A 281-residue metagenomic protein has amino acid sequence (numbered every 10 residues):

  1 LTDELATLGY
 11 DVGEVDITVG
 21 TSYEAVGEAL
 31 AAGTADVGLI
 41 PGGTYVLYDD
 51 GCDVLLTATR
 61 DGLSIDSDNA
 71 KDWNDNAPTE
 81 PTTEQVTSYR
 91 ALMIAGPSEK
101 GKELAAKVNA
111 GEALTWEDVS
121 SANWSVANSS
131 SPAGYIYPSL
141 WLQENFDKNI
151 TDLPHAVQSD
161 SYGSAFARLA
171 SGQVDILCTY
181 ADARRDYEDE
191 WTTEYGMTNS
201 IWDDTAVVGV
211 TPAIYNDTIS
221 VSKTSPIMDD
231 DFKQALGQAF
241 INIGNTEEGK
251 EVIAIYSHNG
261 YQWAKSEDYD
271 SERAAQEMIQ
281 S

Functional and structural regions predicted by a protein language model:
L1-G13, L140, E248: Short, polar/charged alpha-helical segment
D3, E24, E28, A32 (+9 more regions): Solvent-exposed, polar/charged alpha-helical surfaces in well-ordered, non-transmembrane soluble domains, broadly
Y10-E28, P41, N149-A167: Short helix-initiation/N-cap motifs at beta->coil->alpha
V19-E24, G33-V46, D50-C52, L56-D61 (+3 more regions): Beta->alpha turn/N-cap motifs
T57-P81, Q85-L92, Y195-Q234, A254 (+2 more regions): Periplasmic-binding protein-like
T59-S131: A conserved helix-loop-strand patch within extracytoplasmic ligand-binding domains of the periplasmic binding
V108, E112-T115, S120-D229: Pocket-lining segment of extracytoplasmic ligand-binding domains
M228-S281: An extracytoplasmic/periplasmic, membrane-proximal ligand-sensing/linker region
